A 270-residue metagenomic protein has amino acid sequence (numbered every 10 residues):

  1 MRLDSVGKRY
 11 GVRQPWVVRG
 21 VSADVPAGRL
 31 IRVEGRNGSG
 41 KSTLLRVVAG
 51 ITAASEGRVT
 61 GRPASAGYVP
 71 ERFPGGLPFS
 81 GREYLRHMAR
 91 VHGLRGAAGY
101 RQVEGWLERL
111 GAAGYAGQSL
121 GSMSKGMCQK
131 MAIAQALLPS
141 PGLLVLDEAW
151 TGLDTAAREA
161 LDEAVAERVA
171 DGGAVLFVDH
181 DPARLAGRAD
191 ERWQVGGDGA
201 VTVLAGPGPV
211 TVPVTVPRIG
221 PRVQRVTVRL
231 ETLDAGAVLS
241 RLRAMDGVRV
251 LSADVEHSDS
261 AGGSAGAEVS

Functional and structural regions predicted by a protein language model:
M1-G20: A short, flexible loop at the N-terminus of ABC-type nucleotide-binding domains that lies
E34-R36: The feature captures the beta-strand-to-loop junction immediately N-terminal to the Walker
A49: Helix-to-loop junction immediately C-terminal to a conserved catalytic motif
R72, F79-H92: Q-loop/switch helix immediately C-terminal to the Walker
R86, R90, A98-Y115: Conserved ABC ATPase "signature" region
I133: Hydrophobic anchor residue at the start of the ABC signature
L144-E148: Catalytic Walker B motif of ABC-type/P-loop ATPase nucleotide-binding domains
